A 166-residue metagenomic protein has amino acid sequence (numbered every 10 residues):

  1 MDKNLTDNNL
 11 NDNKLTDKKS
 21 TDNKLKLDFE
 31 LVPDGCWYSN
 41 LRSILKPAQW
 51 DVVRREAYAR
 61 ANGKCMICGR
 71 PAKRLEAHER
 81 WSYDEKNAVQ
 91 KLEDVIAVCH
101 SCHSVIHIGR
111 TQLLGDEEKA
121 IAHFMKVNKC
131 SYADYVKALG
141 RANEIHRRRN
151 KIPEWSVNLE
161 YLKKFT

Functional and structural regions predicted by a protein language model:
M1-V53, P71-A72, G115-T166: A boundary/linker detector
T16-D22, Y58-K64, Y83-V89: Phosphate-binding glycine-rich loops and adjacent basic patches that engage nucleotide phosphates, nucleic-acid
I44, V52-V53, E79-Y83, A88 (+4 more regions): A broad "ordered helical/assembly scaffold" signature
P47-E76, C99-S101: Short cysteine-rich loop/turn motifs with clustered Cys
M66-A97, I106, R110-L114: Histidine-centered nuclease catalytic patch
H78, H100-H103, H107, H123 (+1 more regions): Histidine (H) residue identity feature
Y83-H100, E118-D134: Short microdomains enriched in Cys/His and/or Lys/Arg
